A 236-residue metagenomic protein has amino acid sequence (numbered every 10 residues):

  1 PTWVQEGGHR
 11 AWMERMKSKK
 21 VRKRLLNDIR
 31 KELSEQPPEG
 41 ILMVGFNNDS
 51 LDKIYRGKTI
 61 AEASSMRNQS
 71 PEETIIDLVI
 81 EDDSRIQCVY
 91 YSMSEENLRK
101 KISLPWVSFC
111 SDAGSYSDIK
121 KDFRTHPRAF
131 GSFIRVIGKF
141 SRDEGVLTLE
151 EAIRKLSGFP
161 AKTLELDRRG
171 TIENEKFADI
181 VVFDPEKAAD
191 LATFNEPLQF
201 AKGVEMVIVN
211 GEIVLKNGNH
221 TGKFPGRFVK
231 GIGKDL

Functional and structural regions predicted by a protein language model:
P1-G145: Active-site neighborhoods of metal-dependent hydrolases
M66, K155-F159, D179, I208-N210: Mid-to-C-terminal alpha-helical segments outside catalytic/metal-binding sites
E81-R85, S115-K120, P160-T163, A189-L191 (+2 more regions): Flexible loop/turn segments at secondary-structure boundaries
I86-S92, N97-L98, E144-R154, A161-L198: Acidic, glycine-enriched loop/beta-strand segments at the rims of small-molecule binding/catalytic pockets
K100-V107, S111-D112, T125, V181-R227: C-terminal cap of metal-dependent C-N hydrolases
V136-K139, F159, G203, N210: Generic recognition of well-ordered alpha-helical segments
V229-L236: Short, solvent-exposed cationic patches
